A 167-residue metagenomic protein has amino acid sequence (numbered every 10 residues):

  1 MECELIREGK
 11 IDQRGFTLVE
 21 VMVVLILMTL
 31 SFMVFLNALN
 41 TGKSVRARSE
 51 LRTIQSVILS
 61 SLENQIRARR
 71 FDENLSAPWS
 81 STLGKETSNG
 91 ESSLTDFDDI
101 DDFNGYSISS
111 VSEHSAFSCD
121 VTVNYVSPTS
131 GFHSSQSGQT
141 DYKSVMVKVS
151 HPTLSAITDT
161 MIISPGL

Functional and structural regions predicted by a protein language model:
M1-F16, L167: N-terminal leader/signal peptides at the extreme start of proteins
E4, I26, F35-A38, T82 (+1 more regions): Acidic/proline-rich low-complexity IDRs
L5-R7, I11, V23, T53 (+1 more regions): Intrinsically disordered, low-complexity segments enriched in glycine/proline and serine/threonine
F16-S60: Aliphatic-rich helix starts adjacent to a transmembrane/signal segment
E50-L167: Low-complexity, Gly/Pro-rich coil/beta segments used as flexible assembly/activation regions
